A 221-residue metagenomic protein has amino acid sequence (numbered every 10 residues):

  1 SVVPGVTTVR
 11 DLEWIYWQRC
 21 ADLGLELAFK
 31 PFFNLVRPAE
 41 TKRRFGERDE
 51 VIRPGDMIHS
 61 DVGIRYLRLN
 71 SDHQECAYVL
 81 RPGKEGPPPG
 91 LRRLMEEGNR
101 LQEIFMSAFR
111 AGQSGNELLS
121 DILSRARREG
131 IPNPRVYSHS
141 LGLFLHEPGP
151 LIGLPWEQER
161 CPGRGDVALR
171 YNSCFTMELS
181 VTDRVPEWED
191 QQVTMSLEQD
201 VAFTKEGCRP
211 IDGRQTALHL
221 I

Functional and structural regions predicted by a protein language model:
S1-I221: Active-site neighborhoods and metal-handling regions in enzymes and metal-associated proteins
